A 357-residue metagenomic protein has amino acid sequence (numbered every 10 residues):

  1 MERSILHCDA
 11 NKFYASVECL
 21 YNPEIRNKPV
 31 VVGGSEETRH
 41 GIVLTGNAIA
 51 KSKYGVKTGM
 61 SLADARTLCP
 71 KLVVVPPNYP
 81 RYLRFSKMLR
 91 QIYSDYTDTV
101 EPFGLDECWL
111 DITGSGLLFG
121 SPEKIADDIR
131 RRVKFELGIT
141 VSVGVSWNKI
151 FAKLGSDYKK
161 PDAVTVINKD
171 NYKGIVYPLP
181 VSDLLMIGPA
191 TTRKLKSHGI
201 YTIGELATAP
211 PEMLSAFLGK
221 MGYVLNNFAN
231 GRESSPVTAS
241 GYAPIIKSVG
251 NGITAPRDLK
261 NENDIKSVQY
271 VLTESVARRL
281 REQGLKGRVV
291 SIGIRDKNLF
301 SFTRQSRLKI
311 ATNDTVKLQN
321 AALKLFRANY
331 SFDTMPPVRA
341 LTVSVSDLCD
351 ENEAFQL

Functional and structural regions predicted by a protein language model:
M1-L105, W109, A229: Residues that scaffold, gate, or flank divalent-cation-dependent active/transport sites
H7, D183, T191-V338, D350-Q356: DNA-contacting surface of Y-family translesion DNA polymerases
C8-A10, E107, I112, W147 (+2 more regions): Residues immediately flanking
V17-C19, I42-G46, F151-K159, S197 (+3 more regions): Short acidic, glycine/serine/threonine-rich loops at helix termini
L83-V141: Hydrophobic alpha-helical hairpins/lids featuring a short glycine-rich hinge
F103-E107, S146-K149, L285-V289, P336-A340: Short Gly/Ser/Thr- and Asp/Glu-enriched loop/turn motifs at secondary-structure junctions
G120-L179: Long, highly charged, low-complexity intrinsically disordered interaction regions that mediate electrostatic DNA/RNA
